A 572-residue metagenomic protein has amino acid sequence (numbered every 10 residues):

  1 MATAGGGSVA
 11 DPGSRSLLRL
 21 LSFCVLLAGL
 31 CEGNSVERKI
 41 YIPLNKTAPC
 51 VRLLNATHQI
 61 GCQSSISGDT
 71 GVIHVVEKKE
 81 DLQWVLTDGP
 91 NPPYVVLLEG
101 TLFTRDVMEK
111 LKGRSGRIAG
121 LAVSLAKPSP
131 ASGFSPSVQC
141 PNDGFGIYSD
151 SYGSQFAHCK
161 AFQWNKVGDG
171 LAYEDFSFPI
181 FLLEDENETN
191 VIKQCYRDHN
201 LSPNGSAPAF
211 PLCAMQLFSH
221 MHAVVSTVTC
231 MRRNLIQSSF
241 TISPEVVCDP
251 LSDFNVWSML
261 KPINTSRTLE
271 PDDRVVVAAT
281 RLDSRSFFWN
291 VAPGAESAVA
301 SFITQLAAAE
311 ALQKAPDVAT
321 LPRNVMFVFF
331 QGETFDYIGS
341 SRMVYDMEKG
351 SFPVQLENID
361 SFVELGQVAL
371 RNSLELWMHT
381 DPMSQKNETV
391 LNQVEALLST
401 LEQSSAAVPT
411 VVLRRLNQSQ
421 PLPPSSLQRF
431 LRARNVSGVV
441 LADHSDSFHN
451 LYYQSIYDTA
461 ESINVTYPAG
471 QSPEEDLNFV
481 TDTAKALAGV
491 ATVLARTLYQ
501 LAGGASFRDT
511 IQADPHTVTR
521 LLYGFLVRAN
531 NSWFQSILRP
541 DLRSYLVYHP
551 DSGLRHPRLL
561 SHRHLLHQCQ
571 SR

Functional and structural regions predicted by a protein language model:
A2-R572: Secretory-pathway/membrane protein signature
